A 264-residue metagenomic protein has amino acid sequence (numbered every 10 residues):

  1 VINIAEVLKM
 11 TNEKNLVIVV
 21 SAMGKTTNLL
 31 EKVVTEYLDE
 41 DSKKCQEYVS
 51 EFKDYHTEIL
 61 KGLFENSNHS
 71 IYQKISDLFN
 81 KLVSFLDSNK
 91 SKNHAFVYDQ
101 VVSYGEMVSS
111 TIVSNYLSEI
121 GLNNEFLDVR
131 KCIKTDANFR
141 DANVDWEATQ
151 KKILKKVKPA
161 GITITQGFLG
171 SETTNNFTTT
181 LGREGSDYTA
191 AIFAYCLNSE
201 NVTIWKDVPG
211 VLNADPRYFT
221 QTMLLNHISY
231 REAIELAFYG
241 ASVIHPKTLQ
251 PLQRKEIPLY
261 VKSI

Functional and structural regions predicted by a protein language model:
V1-I244, L249: Nucleotide/pyrophosphate-binding catalytic subdomain
L252: Acidic-aromatic/histidine active-site loop/patch
L259-I264: A short helix-breaking turn/cap at a secondary-structure junction
